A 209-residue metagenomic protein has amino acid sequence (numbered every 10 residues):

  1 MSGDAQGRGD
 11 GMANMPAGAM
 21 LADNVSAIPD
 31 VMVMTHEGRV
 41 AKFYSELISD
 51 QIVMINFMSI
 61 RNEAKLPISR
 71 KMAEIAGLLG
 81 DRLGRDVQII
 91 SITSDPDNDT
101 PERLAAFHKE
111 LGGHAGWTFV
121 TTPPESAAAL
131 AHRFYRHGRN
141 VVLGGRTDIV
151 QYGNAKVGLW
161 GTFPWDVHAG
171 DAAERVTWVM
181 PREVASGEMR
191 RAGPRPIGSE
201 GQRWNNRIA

Functional and structural regions predicted by a protein language model:
M1-M34, P196-A209: N-terminal targeting signals for export/organelle localization
S26-I28, Q51-I52, G145-R146: Short, small/polar residue-rich loop motifs at catalytic or cofactor-binding pockets
M32-H36, Y152-G153: Hydrophobic beta-strand positions
K42-M72: Short active-site neighborhood of thiol/selenol oxidoreductases, capturing the structured segment around
D50, P67-S91, K109: Conserved helix-turn-beta segment immediately C-terminal to the redox Cys motif in thioredoxin-like folds
G84-D99, A115-A127: Thiol-based oxidoreductase modules, predominantly thioredoxin-like and allied folds used for disulfide exchange
A105-T147: Short, internal strand/loop/helix patches that form the active-site neighborhood or redox-interaction surface
G144-A209: Thiol-/selenol-based redox modules, centered on thioredoxin-like and closely related oxidoreductase domains
